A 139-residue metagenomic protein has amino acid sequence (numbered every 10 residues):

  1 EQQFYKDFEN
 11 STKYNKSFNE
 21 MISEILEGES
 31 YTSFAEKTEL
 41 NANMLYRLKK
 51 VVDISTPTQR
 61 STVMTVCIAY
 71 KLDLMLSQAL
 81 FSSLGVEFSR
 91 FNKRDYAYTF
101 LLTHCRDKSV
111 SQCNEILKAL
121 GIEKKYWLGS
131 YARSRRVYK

Functional and structural regions predicted by a protein language model:
E1-Y31, V110-K139: A short, Lys/Arg-rich alpha-helix, primarily the initiator
S30-T38: Short alpha-helical "recognition helix" segments of helix-turn-helix
T32, N43, M75: Key DNA-contact positions within bacterial/archaeal DNA-binding proteins
K37, L48, A79-L84, F100 (+1 more regions): Short acidic/histidine-centered micro-motifs embedded in hydrophobic/aromatic stretches that mark compact functional
E39-T58, S82-G85: Recognition helix of helix-turn-helix/homeodomain-like DNA-binding domains that insert into the DNA major groove
D53-A69: Short, basic-rich loop-to-helix N-cap that marks the start of a DNA-contacting helix
I68-Y70, R94-E123: Long, compositionally biased
Q78-R106, W127, Y131: Short, charged recognition helix plus adjacent turn of helix-turn-helix-like nucleic-acid-binding domains
